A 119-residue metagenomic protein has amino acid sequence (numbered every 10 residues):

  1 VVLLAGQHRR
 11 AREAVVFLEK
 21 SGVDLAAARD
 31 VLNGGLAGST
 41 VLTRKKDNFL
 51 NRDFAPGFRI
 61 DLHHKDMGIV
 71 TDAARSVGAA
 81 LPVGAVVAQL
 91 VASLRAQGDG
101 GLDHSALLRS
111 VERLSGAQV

Functional and structural regions predicted by a protein language model:
V1-S21, L32-R44, L62-K65: Active-site-proximal catalytic alpha-helix in oxidoreductases
L3, G38-H104: Interdomain hinge/lid region at the active-site interface of Rossmann-like NAD(P)-dependent oxidoreductases
F17-L18, A73-A74, S110: Helix-loop "lid/cap" segments that line or gate small-molecule binding pockets
G22-L25, A80: Helix N-cap / loop-to-helix initiation motif
A26-G34, A85-Q89: Beta-strand segments within the central parallel beta-sheet cores of soluble alpha/beta enzyme folds
R95-V119: NAD(P)-dependent dehydrogenase/reductase Rossmann-like domain
